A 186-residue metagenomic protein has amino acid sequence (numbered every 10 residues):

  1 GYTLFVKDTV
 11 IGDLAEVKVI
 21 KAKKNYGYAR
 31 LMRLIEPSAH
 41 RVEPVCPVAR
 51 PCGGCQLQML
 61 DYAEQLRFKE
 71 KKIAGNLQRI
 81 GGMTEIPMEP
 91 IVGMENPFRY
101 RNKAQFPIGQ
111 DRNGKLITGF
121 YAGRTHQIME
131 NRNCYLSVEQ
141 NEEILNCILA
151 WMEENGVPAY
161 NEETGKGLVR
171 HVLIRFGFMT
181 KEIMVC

Functional and structural regions predicted by a protein language model:
G1-C186: Accessory RNA-recognition modules of RNA-modification enzymes
